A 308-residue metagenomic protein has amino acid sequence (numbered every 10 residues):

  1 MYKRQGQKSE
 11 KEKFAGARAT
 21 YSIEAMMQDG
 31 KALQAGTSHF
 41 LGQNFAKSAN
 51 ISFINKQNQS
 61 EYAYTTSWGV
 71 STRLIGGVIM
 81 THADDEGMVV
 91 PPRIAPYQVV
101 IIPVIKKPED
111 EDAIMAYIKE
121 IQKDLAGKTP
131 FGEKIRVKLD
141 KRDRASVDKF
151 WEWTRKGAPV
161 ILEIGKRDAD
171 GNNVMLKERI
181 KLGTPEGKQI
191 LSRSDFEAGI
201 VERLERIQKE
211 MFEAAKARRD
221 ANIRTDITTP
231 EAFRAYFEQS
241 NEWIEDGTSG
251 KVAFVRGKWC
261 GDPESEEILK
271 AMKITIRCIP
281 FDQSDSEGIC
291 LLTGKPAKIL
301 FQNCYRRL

Functional and structural regions predicted by a protein language model:
K3-L308: NTP/phosphate- and nucleic-acid-binding module
